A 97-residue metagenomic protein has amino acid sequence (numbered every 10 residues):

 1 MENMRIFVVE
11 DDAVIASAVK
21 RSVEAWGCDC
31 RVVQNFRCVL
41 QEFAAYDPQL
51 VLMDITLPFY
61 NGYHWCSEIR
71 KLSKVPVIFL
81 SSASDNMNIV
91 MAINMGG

Functional and structural regions predicted by a protein language model:
M1-G97: N-terminal/domain-start alpha-helical segments
